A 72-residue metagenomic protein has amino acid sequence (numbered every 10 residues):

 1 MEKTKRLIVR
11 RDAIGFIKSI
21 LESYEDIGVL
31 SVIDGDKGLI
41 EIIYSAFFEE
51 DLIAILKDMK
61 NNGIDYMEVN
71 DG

Functional and structural regions predicted by a protein language model:
M1, E22, D34, D58-K60: A generic structural signal for short, solvent-exposed coil/turn residues that cap or connect secondary-structure
M1-V9: Short glycine-/aliphatic-rich beta-strand segments at the starts of folded cytosolic domains
E2, G38-I40, I64-Y66: Short, highly charged low-complexity linear segments
V9-E50: Amphipathic, hydrophobic secondary-structure cores in small proteins
I43-G72: C-terminal structural segments of small proteins and small subunits
